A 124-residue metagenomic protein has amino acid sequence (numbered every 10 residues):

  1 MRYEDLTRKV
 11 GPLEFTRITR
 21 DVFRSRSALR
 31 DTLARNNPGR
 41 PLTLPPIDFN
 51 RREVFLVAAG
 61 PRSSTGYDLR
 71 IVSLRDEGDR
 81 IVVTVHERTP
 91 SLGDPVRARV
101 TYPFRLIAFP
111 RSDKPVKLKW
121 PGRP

Functional and structural regions predicted by a protein language model:
M1-P124: Exposed, flexible binding/inhibitory loops of compact, secreted disulfide-stabilized domains
